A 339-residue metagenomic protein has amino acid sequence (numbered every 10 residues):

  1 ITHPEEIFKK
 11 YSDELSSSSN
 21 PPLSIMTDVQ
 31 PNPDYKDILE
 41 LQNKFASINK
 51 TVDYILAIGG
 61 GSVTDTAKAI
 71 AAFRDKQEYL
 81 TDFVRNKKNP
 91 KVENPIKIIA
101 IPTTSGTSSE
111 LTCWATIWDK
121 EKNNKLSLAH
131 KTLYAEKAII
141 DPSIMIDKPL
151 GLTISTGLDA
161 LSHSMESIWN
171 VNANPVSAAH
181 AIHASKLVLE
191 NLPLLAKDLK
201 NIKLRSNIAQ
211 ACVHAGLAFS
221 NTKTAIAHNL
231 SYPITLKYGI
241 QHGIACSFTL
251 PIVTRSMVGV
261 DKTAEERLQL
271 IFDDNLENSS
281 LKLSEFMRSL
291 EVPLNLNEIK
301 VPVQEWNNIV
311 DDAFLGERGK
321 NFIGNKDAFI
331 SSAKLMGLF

Functional and structural regions predicted by a protein language model:
I1-Y54, L296, G319: ATP/NTP phosphate-donor binding region
K36-N43, S47-S143: Glycine/threonine-rich beta-strand-loop-alpha-helix active-site module that forms ligand/phosphate-binding
L39-Q42, K68-A71, L158-E166, I182-P193 (+10 more regions): Predominant activation on well-ordered alpha-helical scaffold segments within soluble catalytic domains
G106, V213-C246, G316-G319: Glycine-rich phosphate/pyrophosphate-binding beta-alpha loops
W114-T222, G324: Carboxylate- and glycine-rich phosphate/diphosphate-binding segment that chelates Mg2+/Mn2+
L236-W306, L338-F339: Gly/Pro-rich interdomain helix-loop hinge
P302-F339: Short, amphipathic C-terminal "tail helix"
